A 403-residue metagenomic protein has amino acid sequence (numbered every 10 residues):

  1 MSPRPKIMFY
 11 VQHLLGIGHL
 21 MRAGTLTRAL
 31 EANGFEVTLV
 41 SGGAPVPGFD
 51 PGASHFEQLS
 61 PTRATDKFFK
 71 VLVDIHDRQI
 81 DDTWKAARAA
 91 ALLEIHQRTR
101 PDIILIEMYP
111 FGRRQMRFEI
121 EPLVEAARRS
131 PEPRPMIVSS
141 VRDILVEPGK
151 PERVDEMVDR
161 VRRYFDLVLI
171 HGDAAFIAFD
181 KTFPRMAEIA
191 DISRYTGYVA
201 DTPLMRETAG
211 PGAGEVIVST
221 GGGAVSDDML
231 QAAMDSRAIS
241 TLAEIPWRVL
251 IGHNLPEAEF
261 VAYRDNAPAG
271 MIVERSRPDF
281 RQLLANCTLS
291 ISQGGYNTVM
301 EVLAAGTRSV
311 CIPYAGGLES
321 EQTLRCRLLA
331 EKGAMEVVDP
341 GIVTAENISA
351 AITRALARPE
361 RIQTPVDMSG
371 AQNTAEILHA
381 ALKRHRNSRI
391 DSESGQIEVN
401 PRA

Functional and structural regions predicted by a protein language model:
P3-P5, F9, A29-T83, A89: Conserved nucleotide-sugar phosphate-binding/catalytic loop shared by glycosyltransferases and other
V11-R22, S226-D227: A short, glycine/small-residue-rich beta-strand->loop->alpha-helix junction that serves as a flexible
L20-L30: Short amphipathic alpha-helix
T27, D173, F183, Y198-L289 (+3 more regions): Donor-nucleotide binding loops and adjacent catalytic segments primarily of GT-B fold Leloir glycosyltransferases
D74-R117: Conserved nucleotide-sugar donor-binding subdomain of glycosyltransferases
F118-Y195: Active-site-proximal region of nucleotide-activated glycan assembly enzymes, centered on histidine/acidic-rich loops
D279-L324: A donor-sugar binding/catalytic signature common to diverse glycosyltransferases and related nucleotide-sugar
A350, R354-A403: C-terminal amphipathic helix plus adjacent low-complexity, charged tail appended to glycosyltransferase catalytic
